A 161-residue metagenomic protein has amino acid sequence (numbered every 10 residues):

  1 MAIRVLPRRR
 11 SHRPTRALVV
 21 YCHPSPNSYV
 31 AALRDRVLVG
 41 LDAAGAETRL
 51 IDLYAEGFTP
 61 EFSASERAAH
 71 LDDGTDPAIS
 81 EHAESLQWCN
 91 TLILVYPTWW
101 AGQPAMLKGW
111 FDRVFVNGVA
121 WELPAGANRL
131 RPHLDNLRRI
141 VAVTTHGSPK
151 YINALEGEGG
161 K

Functional and structural regions predicted by a protein language model:
M1-A120, G126: N-terminal beta1-alpha1-beta2 submodule of the flavodoxin-like/Rossmannoid cofactor-binding fold
W88, G102-K161: FMN-binding flavodoxin-like domain, especially the glycine-rich phosphate-binding loop
